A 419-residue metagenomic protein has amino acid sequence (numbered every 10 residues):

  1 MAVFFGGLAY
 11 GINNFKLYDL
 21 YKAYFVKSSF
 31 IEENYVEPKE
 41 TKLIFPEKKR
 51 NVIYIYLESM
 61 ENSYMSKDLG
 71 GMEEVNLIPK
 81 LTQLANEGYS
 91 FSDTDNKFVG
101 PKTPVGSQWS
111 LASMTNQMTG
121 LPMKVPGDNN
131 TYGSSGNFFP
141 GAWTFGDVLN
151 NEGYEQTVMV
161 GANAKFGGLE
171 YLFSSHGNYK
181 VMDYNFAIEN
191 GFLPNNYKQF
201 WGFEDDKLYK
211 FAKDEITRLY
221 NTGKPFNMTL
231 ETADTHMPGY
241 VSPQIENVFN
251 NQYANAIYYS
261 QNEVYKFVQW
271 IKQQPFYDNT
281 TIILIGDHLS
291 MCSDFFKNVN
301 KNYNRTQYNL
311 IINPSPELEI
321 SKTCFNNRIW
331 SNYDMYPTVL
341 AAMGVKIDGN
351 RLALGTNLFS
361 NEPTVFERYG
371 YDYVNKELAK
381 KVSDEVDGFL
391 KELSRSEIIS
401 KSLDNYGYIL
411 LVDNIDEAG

Functional and structural regions predicted by a protein language model:
M1-K22: Transmembrane and membrane-interface helices of multi-pass, inner-membrane envelope-modifying transferases
N14, V26, I31, Q273 (+1 more regions): A general marker of short, structured functional hotspots
Y21-P38: Short extracytoplasmic/periplasmic juxtamembrane "stem" segments immediately C-terminal to an N-terminal membrane anchor
P38-R50, Y54-G419: Solvent-exposed soluble domains appended to multi-pass membrane proteins
